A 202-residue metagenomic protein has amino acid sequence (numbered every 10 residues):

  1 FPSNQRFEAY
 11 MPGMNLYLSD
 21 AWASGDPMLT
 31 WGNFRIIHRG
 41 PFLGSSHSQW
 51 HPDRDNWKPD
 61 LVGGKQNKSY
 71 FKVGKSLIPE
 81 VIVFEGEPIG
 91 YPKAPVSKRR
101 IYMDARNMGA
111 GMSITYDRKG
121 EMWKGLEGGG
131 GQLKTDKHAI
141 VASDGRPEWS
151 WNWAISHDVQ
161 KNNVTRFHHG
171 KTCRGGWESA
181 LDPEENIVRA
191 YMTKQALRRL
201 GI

Functional and structural regions predicted by a protein language model:
F1-E80, Y91, P183-I202: Flexible, processing/modification-adjacent segments and terminal tails in exported/periplasmic/extracellular proteins
F1-L29, K75-S179: Gly/Pro-enriched, hydrophobic low-complexity segments that function as extracytoplasmic propeptides/linkers
